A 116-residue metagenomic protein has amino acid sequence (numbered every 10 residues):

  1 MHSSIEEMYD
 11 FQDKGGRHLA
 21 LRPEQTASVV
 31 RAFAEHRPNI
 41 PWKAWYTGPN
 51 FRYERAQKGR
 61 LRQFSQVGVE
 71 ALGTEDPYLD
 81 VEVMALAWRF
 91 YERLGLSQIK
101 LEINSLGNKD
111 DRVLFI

Functional and structural regions predicted by a protein language model:
M1-I116: TRNA-recognition modules of translation machinery and tRNA-sensing kinases, especially anticodon-binding
